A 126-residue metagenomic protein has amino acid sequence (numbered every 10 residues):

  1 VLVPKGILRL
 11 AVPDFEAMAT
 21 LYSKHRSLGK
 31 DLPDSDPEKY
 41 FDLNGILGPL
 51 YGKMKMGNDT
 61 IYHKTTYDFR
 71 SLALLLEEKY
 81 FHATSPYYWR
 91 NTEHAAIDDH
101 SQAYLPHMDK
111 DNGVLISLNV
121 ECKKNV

Functional and structural regions predicted by a protein language model:
V1-V3, I7-N125: S-adenosyl-L-methionine-dependent methyltransferase catalytic module, highlighting the catalytic core
